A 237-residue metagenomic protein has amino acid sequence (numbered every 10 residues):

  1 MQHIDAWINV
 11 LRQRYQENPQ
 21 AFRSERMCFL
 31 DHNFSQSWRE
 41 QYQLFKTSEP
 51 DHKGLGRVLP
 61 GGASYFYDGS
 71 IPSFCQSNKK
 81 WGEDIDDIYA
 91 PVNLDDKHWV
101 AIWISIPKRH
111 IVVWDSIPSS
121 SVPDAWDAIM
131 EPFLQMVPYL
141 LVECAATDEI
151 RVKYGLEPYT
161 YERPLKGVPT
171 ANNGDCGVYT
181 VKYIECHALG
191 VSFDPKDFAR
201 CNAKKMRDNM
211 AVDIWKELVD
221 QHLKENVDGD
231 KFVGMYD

Functional and structural regions predicted by a protein language model:
M1-D237: Enzymes acting in ubiquitin/UBL processing and closely related pathways, dominated by cysteine-dependent isopeptidases
